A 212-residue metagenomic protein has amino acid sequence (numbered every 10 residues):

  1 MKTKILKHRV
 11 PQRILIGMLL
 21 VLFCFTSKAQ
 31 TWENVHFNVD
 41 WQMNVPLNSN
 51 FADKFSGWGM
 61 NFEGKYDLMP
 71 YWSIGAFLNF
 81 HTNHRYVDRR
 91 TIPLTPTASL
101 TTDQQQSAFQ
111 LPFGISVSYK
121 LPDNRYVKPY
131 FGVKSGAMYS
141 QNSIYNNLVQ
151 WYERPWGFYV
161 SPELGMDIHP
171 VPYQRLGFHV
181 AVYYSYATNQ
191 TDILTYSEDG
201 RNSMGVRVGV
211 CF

Functional and structural regions predicted by a protein language model:
M1-N34: Cleavable N-terminal export/targeting peptides
L20-F25, G114, Y159, G165: A broad helix-preferring feature
K28-I74, G209-C211: Short glycine/proline- and aromatic-enriched beta-strand/turn motifs that initiate or cap beta-hairpins
E33-V35, K54-W58, S107-F113, V127 (+3 more regions): Residues that define the transmembrane beta-barrel architecture of outer-membrane proteins
D40-P46, N79-H81, K134-M138, A181-A187 (+1 more regions): Outer-membrane beta-barrel pore domains and translocons
S49-S56, Y86-P93, Q141-Q150, Q190-Y196: Outer-membrane beta-barrel translocator domains and adjoining extracellular loop/strand segments of Gram-negative
E63-N146, G157, I168-Q174: Gram-negative (and chloroplast) outer-membrane scaffold detector with strong preference for beta-barrel transmembrane
N83-R89, P162-F212: Predominantly the C-terminal beta-signal and adjacent terminal strand-loop region of outer-membrane beta-barrel
